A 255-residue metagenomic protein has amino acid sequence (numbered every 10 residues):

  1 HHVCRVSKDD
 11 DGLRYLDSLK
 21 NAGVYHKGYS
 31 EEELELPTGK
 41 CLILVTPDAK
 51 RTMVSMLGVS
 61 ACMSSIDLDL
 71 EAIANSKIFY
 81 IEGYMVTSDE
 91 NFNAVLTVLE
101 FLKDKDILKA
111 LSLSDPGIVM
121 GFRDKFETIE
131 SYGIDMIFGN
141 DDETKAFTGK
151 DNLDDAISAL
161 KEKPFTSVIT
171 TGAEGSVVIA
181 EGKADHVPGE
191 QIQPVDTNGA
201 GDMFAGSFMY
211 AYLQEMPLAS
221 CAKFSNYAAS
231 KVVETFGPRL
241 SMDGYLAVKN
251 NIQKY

Functional and structural regions predicted by a protein language model:
H1-K40, L246, N250-Y255: Substrate-binding N-lobe of the ribokinase-like
H2-C4, L44, L111, I137 (+1 more regions): Structural beta-sheet core signal
V3, V54, V187: Hydrophobic residues at beta-strand termini and immediately following loops that shape nucleotide-binding pockets
R5-K8, V45-P47, M56, S114-D115: Cofactor-binding loop segments of dinucleotide-utilizing enzymes, especially the Rossmann-like FAD- and NAD(P)+-binding
K27-E32, I43-D89: Conserved phosphate-binding/catalytic loop of the ribokinase/pfkB sugar-kinase fold
K40-L44, T52, G175-I179: Short beta-strand scaffold segments in enzyme catalytic cores
I78-S158, F165, G175-S176: Conserved beta-alpha-beta core of the PfkB/ribokinase-like small-molecule kinase fold
F101, D124, G149-Y255: Conserved phosphate-binding/catalytic region of the ribokinase-like
